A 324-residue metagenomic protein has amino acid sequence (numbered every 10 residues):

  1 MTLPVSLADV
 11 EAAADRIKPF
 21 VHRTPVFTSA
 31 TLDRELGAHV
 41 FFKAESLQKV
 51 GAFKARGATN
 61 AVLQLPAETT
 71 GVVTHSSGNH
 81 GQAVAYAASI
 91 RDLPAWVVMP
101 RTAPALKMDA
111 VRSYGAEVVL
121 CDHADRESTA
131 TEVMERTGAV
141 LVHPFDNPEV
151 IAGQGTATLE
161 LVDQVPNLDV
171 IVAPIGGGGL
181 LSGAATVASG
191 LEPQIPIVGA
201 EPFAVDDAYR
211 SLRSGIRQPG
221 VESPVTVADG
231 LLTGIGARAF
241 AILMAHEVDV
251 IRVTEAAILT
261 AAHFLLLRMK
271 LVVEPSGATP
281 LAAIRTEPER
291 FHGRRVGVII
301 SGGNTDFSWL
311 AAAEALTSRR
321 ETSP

Functional and structural regions predicted by a protein language model:
M1-P324: PLP-dependent amino-acid enzyme catalytic core
